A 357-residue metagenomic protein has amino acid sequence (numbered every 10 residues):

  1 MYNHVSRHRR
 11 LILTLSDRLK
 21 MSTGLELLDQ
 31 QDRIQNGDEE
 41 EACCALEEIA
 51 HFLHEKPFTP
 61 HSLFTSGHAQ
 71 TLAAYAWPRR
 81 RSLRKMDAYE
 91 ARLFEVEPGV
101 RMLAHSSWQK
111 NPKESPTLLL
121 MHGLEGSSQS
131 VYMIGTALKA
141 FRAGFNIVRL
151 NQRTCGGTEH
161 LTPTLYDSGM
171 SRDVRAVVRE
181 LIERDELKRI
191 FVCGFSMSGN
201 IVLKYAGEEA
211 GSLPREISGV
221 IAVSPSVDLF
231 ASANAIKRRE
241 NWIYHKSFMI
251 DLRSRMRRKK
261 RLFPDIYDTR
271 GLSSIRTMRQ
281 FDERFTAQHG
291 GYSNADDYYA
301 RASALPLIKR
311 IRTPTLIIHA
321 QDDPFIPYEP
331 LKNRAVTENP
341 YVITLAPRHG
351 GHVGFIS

Functional and structural regions predicted by a protein language model:
Y2-I34, D38, E183-G290: Alpha/beta-hydrolase-fold enzymes
T65-K110, H352, I356-S357: N-terminal cap/lid segment of alpha/beta-hydrolase-fold proteins
S107-L161, A176, E180: Short, surface-exposed "cap/lid" segments of acyl-processing enzymes
C155-F191: Catalytic nucleophile-loop/oxyanion-hole region of alpha/beta-hydrolase and closely related hydrolase-like folds
R284-L307: Active-site nucleophile elbow and catalytic-triad environment of alpha/beta-hydrolase enzymes
L305, Q321-P324, H349-G351: Acidic beta-to-alpha connecting loop that harbors the catalytic carboxylate
I311, I317-H319, D323: Short beta-strand/loop motif that positions the catalytic acidic residue of the alpha/beta-hydrolase fold
T337-F355: Catalytic histidine neighborhood in serine/cysteine hydrolases with alpha/beta-hydrolase-type architecture
